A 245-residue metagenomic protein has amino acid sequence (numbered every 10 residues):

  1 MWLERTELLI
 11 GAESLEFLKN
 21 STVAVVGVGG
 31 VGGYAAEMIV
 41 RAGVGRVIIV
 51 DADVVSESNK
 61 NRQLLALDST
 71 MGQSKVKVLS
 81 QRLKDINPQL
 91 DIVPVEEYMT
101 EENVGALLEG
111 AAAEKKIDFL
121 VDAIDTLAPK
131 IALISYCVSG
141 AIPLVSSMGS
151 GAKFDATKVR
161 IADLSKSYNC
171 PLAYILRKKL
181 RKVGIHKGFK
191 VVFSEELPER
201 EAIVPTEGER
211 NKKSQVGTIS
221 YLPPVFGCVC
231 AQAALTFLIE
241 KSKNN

Functional and structural regions predicted by a protein language model:
M1-A24, E57: N-terminal charged helix/coil linker that caps or initiates catalytic domains
V25-G27, V50: Conserved N-terminal Rossmann-fold NAD(P)-binding element of oxidoreductases
V31-G32: Hydrophobic/small residue at the entry helix of a nucleotide-binding pocket
R41-R46, S139: Conserved S-adenosyl-L-methionine
I49-N87: Glycine-rich phosphate-binding loop and adjoining beta1-alpha1-beta2 segment of Rossmann-like nucleotide-binding folds
E96-V104: Conserved SAM/SAH-binding loop
A112-D118, T126-P129, S139-G140, L144 (+3 more regions): Glycine-rich phosphate/adenylate-binding loop
